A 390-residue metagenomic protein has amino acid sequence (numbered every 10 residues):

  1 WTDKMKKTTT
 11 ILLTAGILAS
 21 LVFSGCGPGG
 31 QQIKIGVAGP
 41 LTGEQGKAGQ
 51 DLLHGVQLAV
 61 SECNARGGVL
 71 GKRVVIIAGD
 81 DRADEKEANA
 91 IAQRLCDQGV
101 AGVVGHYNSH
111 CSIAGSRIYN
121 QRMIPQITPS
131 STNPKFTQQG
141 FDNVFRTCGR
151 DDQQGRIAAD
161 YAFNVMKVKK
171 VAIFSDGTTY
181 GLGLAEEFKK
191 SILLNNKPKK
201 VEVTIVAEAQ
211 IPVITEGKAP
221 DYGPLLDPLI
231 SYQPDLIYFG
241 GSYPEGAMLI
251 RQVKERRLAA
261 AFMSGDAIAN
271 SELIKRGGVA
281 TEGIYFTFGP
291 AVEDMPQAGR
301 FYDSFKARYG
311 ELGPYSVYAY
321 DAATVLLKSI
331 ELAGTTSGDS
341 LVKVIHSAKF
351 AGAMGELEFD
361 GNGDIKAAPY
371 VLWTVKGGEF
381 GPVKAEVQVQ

Functional and structural regions predicted by a protein language model:
W1-K34, A65, D97, Q388-Q390: Short, low-complexity disordered leader/linker segments with a strong preference for bacterial N-terminal type II
G27-Q32, K47-L52, E62, R66-F141 (+2 more regions): Beta-alpha junction/loop-to-helix N-cap segments that form part of ligand/metal-binding clefts
I33, G71-V74, Q98-G102, Q121-Q126 (+7 more regions): Loop/turn elements at helix/coil->beta-strand transitions in domains of secreted/extracellular proteins
G36-Q57, G79-K86, Y107-H110, G177-L182 (+1 more regions): Extracytoplasmic "Venus flytrap"
A90, P134-K135, D142-E255, P290-R300: Extracellular/periplasmic Venus flytrap/periplasmic-binding protein
L95-Y107, I127-P129, K170-S175, Y232-S242 (+3 more regions): Periplasmic-binding protein-like
Y232, I250-Y320, G334, K376-V389: Extracellular/periplasmic periplasmic-binding protein-like sensory domains
F305-S316, L327-P382: Segments of small-molecule ligand-sensing domains
